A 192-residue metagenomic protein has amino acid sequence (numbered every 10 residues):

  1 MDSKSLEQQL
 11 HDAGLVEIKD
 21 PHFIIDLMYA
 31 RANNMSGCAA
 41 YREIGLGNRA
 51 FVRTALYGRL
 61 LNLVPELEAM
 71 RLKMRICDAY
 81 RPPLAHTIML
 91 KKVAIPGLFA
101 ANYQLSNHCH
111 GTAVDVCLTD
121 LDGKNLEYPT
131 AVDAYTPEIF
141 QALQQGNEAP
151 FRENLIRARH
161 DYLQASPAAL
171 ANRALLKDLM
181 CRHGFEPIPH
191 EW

Functional and structural regions predicted by a protein language model:
M1-C77, K91-H190: Extracytoplasmic cell-surface/polysaccharide-interacting catalytic and binding patches
I76-H86: Short, glycine/charge-rich beta-strand/loop segments that flank catalytic centers and engage negatively charged groups
